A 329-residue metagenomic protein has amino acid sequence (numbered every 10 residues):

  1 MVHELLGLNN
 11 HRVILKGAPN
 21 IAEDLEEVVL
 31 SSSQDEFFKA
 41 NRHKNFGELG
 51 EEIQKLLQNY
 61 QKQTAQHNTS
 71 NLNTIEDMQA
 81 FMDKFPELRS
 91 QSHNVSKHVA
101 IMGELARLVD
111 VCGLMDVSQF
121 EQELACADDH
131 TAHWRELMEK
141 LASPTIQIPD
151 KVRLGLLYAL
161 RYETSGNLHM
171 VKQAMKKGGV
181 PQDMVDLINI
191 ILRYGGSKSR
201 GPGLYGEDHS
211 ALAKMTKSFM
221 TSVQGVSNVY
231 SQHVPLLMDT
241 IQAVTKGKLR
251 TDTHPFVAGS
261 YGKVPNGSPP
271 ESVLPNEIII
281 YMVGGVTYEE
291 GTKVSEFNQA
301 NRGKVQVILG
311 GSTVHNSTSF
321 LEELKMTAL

Functional and structural regions predicted by a protein language model:
M1-L329: Extended, well-folded catalytic/binding cores that form a central cleft or groove in large enzyme and scaffold domains
